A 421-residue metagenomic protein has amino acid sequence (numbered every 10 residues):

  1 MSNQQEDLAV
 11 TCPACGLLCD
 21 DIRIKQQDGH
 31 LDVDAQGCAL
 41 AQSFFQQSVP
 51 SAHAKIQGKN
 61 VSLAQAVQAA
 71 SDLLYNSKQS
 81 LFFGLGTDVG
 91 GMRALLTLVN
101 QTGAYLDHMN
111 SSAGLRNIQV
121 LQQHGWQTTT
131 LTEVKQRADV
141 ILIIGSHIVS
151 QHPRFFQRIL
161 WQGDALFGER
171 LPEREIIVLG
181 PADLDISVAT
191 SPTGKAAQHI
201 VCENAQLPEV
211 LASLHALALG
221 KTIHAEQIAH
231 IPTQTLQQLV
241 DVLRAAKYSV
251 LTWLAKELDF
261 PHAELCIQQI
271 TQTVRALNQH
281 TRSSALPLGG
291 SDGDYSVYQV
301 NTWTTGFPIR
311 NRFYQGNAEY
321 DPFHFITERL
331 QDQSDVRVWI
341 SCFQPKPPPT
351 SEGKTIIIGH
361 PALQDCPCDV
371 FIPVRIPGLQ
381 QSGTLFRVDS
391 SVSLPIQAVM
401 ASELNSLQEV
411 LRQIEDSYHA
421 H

Functional and structural regions predicted by a protein language model:
M1-T11, L17-N60: N-terminal juxtadomain amphipathic helix that follows a signal peptide/anchor or precedes a small N-terminal auxiliary
Q5-D21, D259-F260, L288-T305: N-terminal, charge-rich interaction modules
L17-C19, S62-L63, N76, S80-A94 (+5 more regions): Gly/Ser/Thr-rich loops at beta-strand to alpha-helix junctions that form or flank small-molecule/cofactor-binding
L17-D20, G29, S43, Y75 (+6 more regions): Generic secondary-structure signature for well-ordered alpha-helical cores
S43-V99: Long, charge-rich boundary regions
L81-Q136, L277-Y314: Anionic-ligand anchoring segments at beta-strand to alpha-helix junctions in alpha/beta enzyme folds, i.e., glycine
I118-N278, R312-H421: Non-catalytic alpha/beta scaffold blocks inside enzyme catalytic domains
